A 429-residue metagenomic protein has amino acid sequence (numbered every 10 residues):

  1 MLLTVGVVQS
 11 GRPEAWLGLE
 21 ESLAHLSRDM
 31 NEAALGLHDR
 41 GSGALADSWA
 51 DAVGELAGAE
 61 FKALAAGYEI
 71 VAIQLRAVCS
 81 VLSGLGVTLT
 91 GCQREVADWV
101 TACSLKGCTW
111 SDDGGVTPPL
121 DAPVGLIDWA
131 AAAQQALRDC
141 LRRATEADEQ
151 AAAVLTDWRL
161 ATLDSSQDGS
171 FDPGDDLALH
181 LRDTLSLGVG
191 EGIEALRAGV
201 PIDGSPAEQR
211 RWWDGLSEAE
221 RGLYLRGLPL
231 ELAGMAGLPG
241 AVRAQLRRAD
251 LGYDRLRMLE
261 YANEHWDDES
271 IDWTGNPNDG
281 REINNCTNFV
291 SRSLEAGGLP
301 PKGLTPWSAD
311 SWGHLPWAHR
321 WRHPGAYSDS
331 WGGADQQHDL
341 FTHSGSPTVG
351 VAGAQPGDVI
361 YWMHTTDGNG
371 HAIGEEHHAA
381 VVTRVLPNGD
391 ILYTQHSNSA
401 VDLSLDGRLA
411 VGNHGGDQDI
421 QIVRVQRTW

Functional and structural regions predicted by a protein language model:
M1-L160: N-terminal secretion-targeting helices of virulence/extracellular proteins, encompassing both classical Sec signal
G11, A15-G18, D250-D254, N278-C286 (+2 more regions): Extracytoplasmic/periplasmic, Sec-exported soluble proteins
E21, R76, S80, E260 (+3 more regions): Solvent-exposed, polar/charged alpha-helical surfaces in well-ordered, non-transmembrane soluble domains, broadly
Q150-L256: A glycine-centric feature that highlights glycine-enriched low-complexity/repetitive segments and conserved glycine
P239-P324: N-terminal capping segments
D268-E269, P300, H364-N369, N398-D402: Solvent-exposed loop/turn segments at secondary-structure junctions within structured extracellular/periplasmic domains
D310-Y393: ...with weaker cross-activation on analogous glycine-rich loops/strands in unrelated enzymes
A372-I373, H378, V382-W429: Active-site signature of cysteine proteases
